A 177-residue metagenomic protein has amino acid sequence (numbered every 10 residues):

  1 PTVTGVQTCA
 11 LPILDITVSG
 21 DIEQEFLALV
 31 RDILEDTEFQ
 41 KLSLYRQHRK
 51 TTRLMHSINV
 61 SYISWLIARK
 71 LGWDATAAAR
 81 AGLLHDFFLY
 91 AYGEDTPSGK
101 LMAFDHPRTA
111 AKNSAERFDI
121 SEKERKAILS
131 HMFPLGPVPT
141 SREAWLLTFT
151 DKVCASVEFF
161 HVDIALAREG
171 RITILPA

Functional and structural regions predicted by a protein language model:
P1-I13: Single conserved hydrophobic/aromatic residue that forms the stacking wall/gate of nucleotide- or nucleobase-binding
A10-A177: Metal-dependent phosphohydrolase cores
